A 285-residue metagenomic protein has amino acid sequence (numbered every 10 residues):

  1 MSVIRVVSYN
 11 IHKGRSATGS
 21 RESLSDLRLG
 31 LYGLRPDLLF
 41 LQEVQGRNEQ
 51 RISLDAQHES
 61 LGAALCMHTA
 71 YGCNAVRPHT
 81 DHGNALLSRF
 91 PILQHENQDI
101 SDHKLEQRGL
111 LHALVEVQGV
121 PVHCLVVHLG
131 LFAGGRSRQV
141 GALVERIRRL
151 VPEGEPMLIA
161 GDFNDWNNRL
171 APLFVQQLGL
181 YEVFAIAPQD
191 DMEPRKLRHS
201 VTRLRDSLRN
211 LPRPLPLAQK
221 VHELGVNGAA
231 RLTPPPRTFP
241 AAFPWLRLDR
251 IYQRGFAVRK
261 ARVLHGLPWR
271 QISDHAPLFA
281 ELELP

Functional and structural regions predicted by a protein language model:
M1-L38, A63-A64, H68-Y71, A75-P285: Active-site regions of metal-assisted phosphoester/phosphodiester hydrolases, unifying DNase/endonuclease modules
I11, Q42-Q50: Active-site neighborhood of divalent metal-dependent phosphoester/pyrophosphate hydrolases
S16-R21, R47-D55: Short, flexible/disordered intra-domain loops and linkers
